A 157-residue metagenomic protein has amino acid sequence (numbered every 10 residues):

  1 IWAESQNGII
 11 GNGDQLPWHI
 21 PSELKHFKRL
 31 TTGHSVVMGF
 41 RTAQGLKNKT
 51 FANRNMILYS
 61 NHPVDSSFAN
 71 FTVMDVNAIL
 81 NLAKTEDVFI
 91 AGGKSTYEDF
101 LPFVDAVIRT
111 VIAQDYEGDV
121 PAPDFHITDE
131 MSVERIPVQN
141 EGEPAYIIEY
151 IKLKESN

Functional and structural regions predicted by a protein language model:
I1-N157: Enzymes that bind and transform nitrogen-containing heteroaromatic metabolites
